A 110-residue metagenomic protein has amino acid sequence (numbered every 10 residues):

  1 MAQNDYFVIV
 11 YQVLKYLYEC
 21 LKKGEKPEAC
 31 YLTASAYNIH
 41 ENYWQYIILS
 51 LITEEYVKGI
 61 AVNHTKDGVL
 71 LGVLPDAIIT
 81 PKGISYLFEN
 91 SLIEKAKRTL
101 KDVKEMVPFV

Functional and structural regions predicted by a protein language model:
N4-A36: Short amphipathic alpha-helical interface segments
L17-L21, L51, L87-N90: Generic structural signal for hydrophobic core residues of well-folded globular domains
A29-T33, V62-D67: Short linear capping/connector segments at secondary-structure termini
N38-E54, K58-I60, V73-L74: Short amphipathic alpha-helical interaction segments
D67-D102: Short, amphipathic alpha-helical interaction segments positioned at domain boundaries
V103-V110: Short acidic DE-rich linear segments
